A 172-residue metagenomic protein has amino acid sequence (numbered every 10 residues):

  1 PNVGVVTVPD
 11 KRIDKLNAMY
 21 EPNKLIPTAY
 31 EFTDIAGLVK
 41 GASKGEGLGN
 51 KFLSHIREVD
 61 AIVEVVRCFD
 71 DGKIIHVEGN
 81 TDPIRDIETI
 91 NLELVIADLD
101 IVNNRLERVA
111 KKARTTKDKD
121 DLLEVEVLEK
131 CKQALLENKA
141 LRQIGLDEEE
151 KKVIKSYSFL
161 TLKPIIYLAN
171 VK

Functional and structural regions predicted by a protein language model:
P1-I75, I84, V102-K112: Conserved G1/Walker A P-loop phosphate-binding module
K44, L94, D120-L123: Catalytic cores of large soluble enzymes that bind and process phosphate-bearing ligands
G79-I87: A short alpha->loop->secondary-structure connector
E88-V95: Short, charge/polar-rich alpha-helical segments
D98-L99: Short amphipathic alpha-helical heptad-repeat segments
R108-K172: C-terminal-of-GTPase-core extension/linker across diverse P-loop GTPases
